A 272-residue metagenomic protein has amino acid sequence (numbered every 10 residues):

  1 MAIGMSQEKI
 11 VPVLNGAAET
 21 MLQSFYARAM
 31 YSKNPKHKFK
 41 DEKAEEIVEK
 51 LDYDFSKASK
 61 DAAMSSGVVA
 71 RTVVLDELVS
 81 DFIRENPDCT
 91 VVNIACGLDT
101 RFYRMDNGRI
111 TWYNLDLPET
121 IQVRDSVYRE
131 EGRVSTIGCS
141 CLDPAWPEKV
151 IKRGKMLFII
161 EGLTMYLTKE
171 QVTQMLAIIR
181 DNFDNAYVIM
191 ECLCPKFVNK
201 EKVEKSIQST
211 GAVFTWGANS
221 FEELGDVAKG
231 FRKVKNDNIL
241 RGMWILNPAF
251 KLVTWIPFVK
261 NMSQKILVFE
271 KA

Functional and structural regions predicted by a protein language model:
A2-V92, C96-C139, K152: Rossmann-like AdoMet
P144-R153: Short amphipathic alpha-helix with an adjacent loop that forms part of the alpha/beta core around
F158-I159: A conserved beta-strand element that flanks and buttresses the S-adenosyl-L-methionine
Y166-I178: A short, conserved alpha-helix within the catalytic core of class I
N182-P195: Conserved beta-strand signature within the Rossmann-like core of class I S-adenosyl-L-methionine
P195-A212: Short, glycine-/aromatic-enriched active-site segment of Class I SAM-dependent methyltransferases
G211-I239: Short alpha-helix
G242, L246-A272: Core SAM-dependent methyltransferase catalytic element
